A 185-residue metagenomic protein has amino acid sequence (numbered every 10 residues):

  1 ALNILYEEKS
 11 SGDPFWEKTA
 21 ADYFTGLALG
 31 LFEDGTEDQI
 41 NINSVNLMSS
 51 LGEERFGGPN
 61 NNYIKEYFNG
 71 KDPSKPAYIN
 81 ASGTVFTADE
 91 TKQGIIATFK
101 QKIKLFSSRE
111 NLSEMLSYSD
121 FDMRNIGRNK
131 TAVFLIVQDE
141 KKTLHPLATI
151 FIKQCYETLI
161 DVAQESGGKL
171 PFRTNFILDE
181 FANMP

Functional and structural regions predicted by a protein language model:
A1-P185: P-loop NTPase motor domains
